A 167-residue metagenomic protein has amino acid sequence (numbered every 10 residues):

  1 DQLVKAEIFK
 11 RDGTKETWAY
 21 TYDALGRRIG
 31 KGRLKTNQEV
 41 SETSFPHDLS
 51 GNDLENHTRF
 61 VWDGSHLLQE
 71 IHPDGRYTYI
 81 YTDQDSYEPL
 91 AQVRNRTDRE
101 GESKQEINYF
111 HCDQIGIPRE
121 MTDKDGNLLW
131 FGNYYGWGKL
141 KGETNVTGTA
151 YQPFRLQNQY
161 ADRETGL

Functional and structural regions predicted by a protein language model:
D1-Q2, T17-R27, V40-G51, H57-H66 (+3 more regions): Aromatic-rich beta-strand edge motifs centered on tyrosine
K5-R11, G30-N37, Q69-D74, A91-T97 (+2 more regions): Beta-turn initiation residues at beta-strand->coil junctions
K10, D85, N158-Y160: Short, flexible loop/turn elements at secondary-structure junctions
T14, L54, P73-G75, S103-K104 (+1 more regions): Residues that act as N-cap/strand-start positions at coil-to-secondary-structure junctions
D23, E70-H72, D83, D123 (+1 more regions): Acidic/polar residues at beta-strand termini and the immediately following turn/coil
E39-V40, G75-Y79, D98-E102: Short, surface-exposed beta-strand/loop "edge" segments at domain boundaries and coil↔beta transitions
G51, Q92, R99-L167: A motif-centric feature for acidic-aromatic and gly/ser/thr-rich catalytic loops and repeats
G64-Q69, E88, Q152-R155: Short, hydrophobic/aromatic-rich segments at coil-to-beta transitions
